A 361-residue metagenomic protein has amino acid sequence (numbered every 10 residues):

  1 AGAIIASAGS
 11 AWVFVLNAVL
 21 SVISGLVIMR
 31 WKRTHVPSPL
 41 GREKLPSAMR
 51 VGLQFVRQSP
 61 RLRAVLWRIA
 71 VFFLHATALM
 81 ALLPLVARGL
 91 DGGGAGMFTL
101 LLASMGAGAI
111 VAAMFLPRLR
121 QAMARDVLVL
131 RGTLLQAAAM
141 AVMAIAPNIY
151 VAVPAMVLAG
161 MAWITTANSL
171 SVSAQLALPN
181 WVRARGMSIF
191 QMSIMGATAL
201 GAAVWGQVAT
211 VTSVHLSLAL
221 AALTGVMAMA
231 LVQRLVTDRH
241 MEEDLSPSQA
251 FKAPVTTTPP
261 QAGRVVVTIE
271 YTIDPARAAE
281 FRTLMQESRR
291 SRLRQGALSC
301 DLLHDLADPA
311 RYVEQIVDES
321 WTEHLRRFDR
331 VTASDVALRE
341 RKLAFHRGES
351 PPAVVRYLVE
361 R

Functional and structural regions predicted by a protein language model:
W12-R30, L218-Q233: Symmetry-related core transmembrane helices of the 12-TM Major Facilitator Superfamily/SLC fold
T34-W67: Juxtamembrane intracellular "pre-TM" segments in multi-pass secondary transporters
R50, R57, V71, A76 (+2 more regions): C-terminal transmembrane bundle of multi-pass solute transporters/carriers
R61-L66, V129, A152, T268: Hydrophobic alpha-helix/TM-entry signal in multi-pass membrane transporters
V208, V265-T272, D301-R330: Short, well-ordered beta-strand segments in beta-rich or mixed alpha/beta enzyme and ligand-binding folds
D238-H240, R290-S299, V317-A353: An amphipathic, aromatic/His-enriched active-site/gating alpha helix that lines ligand/cofactor pockets
A276-C300: Short amphipathic alpha-helical segments
L303-P309, H346, L358-E360: A short beta-turn/loop motif at secondary-structure boundaries
